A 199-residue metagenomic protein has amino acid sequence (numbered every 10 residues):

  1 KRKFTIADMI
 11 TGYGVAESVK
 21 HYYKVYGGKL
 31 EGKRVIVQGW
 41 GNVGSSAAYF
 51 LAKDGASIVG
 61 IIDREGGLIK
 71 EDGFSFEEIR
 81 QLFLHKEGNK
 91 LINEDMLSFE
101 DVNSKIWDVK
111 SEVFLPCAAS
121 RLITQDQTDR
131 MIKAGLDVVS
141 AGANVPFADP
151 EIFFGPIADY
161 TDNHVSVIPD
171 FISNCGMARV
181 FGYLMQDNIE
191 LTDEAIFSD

Functional and structural regions predicted by a protein language model:
R2, I6-K110: Glycine-rich phosphate/diphosphate-binding loop of Rossmann-like nucleotide-binding domains
V15, F114, D170: Divalent metal-coordination and catalytic microenvironments
K20-G28, S120, D129, V145: Conserved helix-loop functional segments at active or binding sites
V43-A47, L122-D126, A148-P150, C175-M177: Short glycine/serine/threonine-rich phosphate/pyrophosphate-binding segments that cradle anionic phosphate groups
A48-Y49, G73, D126-D129, E151-F153 (+1 more regions): Short amphipathic alpha-helical segments
N103-S111, L122-V139: Rossmann-fold NAD(P) dinucleotide-binding segment
L115-C117, G142: Short, well-ordered coil/turn residues at beta-beta hairpins and beta-strand->alpha-helix junctions within
I132-D199: Adenosine-phosphate binding glycine-rich loop
